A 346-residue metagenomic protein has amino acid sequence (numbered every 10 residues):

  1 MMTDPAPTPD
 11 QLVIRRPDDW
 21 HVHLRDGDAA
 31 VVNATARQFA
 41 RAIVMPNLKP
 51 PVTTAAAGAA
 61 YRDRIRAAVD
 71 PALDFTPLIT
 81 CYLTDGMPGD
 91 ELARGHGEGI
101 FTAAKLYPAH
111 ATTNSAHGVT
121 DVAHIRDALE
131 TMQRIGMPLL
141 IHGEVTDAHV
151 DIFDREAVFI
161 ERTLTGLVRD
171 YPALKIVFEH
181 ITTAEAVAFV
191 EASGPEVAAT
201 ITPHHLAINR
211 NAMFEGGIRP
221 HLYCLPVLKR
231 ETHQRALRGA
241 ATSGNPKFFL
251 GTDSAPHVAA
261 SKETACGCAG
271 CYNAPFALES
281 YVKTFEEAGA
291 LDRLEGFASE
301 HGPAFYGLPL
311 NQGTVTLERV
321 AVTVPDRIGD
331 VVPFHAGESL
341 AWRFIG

Functional and structural regions predicted by a protein language model:
M2-D10, C266, V282-G346: Active-site microenvironment of metallo-dependent hydrolases
M2-N33: Replace "His-x-His-based motif
D4-T8, E91-L106, N114-L250: Histidine/acidic residue-rich metal-binding segments in metalloenzymes
R16-G27, L139-V145, I201, T252-S254: Histidine-centered catalytic micro-motifs
W20, V31-A56, A72-T84, I100-N114 (+2 more regions): Divalent metal-dependent hydrolysis catalytic cores, especially in the metallo-beta-lactamase
G27-A34, G86-G97: Short, acidic/polar
A67-D74, R169-A173, G194-P195, A290: Short helix-capping segments at alpha-helix termini
R169, S243-L310: His/Asp/Glu-enriched, well-ordered alpha-helical/loop segment that forms or immediately abuts the divalent-metal
